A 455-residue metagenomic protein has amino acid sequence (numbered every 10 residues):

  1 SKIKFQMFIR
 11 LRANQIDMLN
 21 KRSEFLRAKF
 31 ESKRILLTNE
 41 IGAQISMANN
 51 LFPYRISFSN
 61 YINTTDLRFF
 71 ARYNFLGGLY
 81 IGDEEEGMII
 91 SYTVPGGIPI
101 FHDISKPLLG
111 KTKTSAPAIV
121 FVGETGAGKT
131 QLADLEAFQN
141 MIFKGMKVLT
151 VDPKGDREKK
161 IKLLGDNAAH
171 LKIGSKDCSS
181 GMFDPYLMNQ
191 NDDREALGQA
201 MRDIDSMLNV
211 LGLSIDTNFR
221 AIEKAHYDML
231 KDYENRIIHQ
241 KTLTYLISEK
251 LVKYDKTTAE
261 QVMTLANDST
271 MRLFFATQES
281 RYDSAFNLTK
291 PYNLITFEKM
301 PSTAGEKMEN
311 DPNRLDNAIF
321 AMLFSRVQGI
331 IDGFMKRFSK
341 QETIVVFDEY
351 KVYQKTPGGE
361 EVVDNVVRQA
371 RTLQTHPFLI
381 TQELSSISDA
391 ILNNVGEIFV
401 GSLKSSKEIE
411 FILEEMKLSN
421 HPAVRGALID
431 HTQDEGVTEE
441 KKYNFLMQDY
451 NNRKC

Functional and structural regions predicted by a protein language model:
S1-F69: Extended, folded cores of ATP/NTP-driven motor/assembly subunits in large transport and secretion machines
I35, S46-I100, G155, K159-N167 (+4 more regions): P-loop NTPase motor domains
E86-I173: Glycine-rich phosphate-binding loop of nucleotide-binding enzymes
V148, I344, F378: Hydrophobic "anchor" residues on beta-strands that sit immediately upstream of conserved functional sites
D152-P153, D348, T375, I380-S386 (+1 more regions): Conserved H-loop
K159-G165, S386-N394: Short regulatory helix/loop adjacent to the ATP-binding pocket of P-loop NTPases
A168-L171, A390-S402: A short helix-turn-beta junction within AAA+ P-loop NTPase domains corresponding to the substrate/partner-engaging
M416-D434: Phosphate/diphosphate-binding loops
